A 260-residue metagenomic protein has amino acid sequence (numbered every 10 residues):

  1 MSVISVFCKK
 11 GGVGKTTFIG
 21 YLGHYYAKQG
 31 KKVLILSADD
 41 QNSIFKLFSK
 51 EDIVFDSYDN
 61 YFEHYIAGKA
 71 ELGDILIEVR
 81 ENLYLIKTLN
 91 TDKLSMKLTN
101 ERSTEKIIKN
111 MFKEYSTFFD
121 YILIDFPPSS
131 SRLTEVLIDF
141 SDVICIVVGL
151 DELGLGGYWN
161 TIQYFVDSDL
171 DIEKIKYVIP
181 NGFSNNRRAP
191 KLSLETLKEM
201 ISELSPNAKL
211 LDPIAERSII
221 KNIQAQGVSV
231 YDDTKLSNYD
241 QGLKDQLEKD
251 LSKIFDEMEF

Functional and structural regions predicted by a protein language model:
M1-F260: P-loop NTP-binding core
